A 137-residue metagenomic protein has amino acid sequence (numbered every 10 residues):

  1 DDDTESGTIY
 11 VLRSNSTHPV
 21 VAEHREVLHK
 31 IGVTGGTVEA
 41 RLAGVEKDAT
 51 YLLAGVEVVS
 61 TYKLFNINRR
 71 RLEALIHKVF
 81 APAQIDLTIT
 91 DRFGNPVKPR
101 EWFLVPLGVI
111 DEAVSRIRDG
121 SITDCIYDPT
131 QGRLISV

Functional and structural regions predicted by a protein language model:
D1-V137: Non-catalytic accessory segments flanking enzymatic or RNA/DNA-binding domains
